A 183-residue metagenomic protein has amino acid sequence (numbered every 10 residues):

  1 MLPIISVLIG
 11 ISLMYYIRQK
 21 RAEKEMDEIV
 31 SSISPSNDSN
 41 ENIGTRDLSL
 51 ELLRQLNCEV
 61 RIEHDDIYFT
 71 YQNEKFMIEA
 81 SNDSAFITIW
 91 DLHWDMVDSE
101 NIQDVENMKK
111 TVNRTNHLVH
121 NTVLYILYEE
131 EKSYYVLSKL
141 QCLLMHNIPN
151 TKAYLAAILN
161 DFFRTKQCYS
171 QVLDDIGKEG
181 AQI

Functional and structural regions predicted by a protein language model:
P3-N82: Charge-rich, low-complexity N-terminal segments
D66-Y68, A85-I87, Y134-V136: Hydrophobic residues embedded in beta-strands of well-ordered beta-sheets
I78-D98: A short acidic-to-branched-hydrophobic micro-motif
L92-Q141: Short, internal acidic amphipathic alpha-helical interface segments that mediate docking to partner proteins
L144-N160: A short acidic/glycine-rich loop-to-helix N-cap element
D161-T165: Glycine-rich, aromatic-bearing surface loops/beta-hairpins
L173-I183: Short, highly charged C-terminal tails/helix-capping segments
